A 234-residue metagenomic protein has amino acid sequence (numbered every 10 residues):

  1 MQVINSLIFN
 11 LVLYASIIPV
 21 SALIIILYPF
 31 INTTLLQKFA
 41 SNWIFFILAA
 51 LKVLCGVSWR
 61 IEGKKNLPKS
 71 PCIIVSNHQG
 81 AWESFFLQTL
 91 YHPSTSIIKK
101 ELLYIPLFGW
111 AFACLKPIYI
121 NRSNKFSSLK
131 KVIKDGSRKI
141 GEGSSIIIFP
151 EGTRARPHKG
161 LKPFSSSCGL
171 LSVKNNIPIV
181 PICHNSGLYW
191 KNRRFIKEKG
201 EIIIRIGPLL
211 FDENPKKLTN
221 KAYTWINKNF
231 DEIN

Functional and structural regions predicted by a protein language model:
M1-R60, W110-C114: A transmembrane-helix-recognition feature enriched in membrane-embedded lipid enzymes and envelope glyco-/phospholipid
V3-I4, K130-N234: Non-catalytic C-terminal accessory region of glycerolipid acyltransferases and related lyso-lipid remodeling enzymes
I24-S41, L54, K69-K125: Catalytic core of membrane glycerolipid acyltransferases/transacylases, capturing the structured, soluble-facing
V53-E62, S128-K131, N185-L188: Short gly/ser/thr-rich secondary-structure transition/capping motifs
V57, P117, I177: Short glycine/serine/threonine/alanine-rich loop segments
I61, I118-N121, D212: Short acidic-hydrophobic, aromatic-tinged amphipathic segments that line or gate anion-handling sites
I61, I74, S96-I97, I204-I206: Generic preference for hydrophobic
G63-L67: Glycine-rich helix-loop-beta junction characteristic of Rossmann-like nucleotide cofactor-binding loops
